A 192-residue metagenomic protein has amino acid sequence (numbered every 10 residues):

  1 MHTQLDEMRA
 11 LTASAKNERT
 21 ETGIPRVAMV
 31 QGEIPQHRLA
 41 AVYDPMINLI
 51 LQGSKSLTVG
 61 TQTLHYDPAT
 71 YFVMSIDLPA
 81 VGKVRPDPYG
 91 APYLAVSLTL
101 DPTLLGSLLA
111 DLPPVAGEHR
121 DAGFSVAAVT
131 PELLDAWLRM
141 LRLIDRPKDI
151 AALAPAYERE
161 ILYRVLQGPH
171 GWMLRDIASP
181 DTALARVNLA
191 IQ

Functional and structural regions predicted by a protein language model:
M1-N17: Cyclic nucleotide-binding regulatory module and flanking cytosolic helices
H2, L105-V165, H170-Q192: Amphipathic alpha-helical segments enriched in hydrophobic/aromatic residues interleaved with Lys/Arg
T12-K16, T20-G23, R38, Y71 (+4 more regions): N-proximal short alpha-helices
K16, I34, S56, R85 (+5 more regions): A general structural-boundary detector
R19-A116: N-terminal regulatory/effector-sensing and dimerization cores that precede helix-turn-helix DNA-binding domains
